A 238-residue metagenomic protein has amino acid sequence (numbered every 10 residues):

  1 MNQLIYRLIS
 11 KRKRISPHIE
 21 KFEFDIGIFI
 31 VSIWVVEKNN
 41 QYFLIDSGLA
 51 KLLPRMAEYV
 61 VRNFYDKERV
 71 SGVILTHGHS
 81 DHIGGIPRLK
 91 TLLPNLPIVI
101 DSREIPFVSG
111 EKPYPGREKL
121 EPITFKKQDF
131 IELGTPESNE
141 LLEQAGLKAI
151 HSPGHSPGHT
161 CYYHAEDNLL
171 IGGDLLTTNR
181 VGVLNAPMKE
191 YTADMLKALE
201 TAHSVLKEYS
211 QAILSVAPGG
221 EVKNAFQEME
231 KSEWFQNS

Functional and structural regions predicted by a protein language model:
Y6-R62, C161-T178: Conserved beta-strand hairpin/beta-sheet module of binuclear metal-dependent hydrolase folds, prominently
F24-D25, I131, H151-P153: Short Gly/Pro-enriched turn/cap motifs at secondary-structure boundaries
F43-I45, I74, I98, L169-I171 (+1 more regions): Residue-level marker for buried hydrophobic side chains located in beta-strands that build the well-ordered beta-sheet
A50-K51, K148-P153, P157-K231: Metallo-beta-lactamase
K51-P54, V61-N139: Active-site HxH/HxHxD metal-binding segment of metal-dependent hydrolases
E68, L96-P97, A145-L147, A212: A structural micro-motif
Y114-K119, K189, S232-W234: Short, hinge-like loop/turn segments at secondary-structure boundaries
E132, E140-A145, I150, E166: A conserved mid-domain beta-alpha-beta active-site/ligand-binding segment of alpha/beta enzyme cores
